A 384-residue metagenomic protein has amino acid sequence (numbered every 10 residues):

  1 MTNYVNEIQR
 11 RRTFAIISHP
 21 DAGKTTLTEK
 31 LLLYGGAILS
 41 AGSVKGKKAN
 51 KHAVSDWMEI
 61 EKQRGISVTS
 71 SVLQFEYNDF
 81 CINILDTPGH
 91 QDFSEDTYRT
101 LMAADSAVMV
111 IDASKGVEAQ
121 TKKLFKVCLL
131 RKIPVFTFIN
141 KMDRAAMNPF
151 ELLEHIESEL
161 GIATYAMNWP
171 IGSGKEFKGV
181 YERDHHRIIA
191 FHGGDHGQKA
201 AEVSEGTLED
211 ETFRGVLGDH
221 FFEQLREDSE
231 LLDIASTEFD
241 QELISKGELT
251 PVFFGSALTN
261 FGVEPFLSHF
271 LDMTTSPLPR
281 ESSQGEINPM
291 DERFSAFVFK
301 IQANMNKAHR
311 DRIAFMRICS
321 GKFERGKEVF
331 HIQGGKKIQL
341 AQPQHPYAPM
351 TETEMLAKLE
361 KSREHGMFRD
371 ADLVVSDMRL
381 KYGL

Functional and structural regions predicted by a protein language model:
M1-P343, T353, A357: Structural and coupling elements of P-loop NTPases
A341-L356, E360-L384: Small, basic N-terminal interaction modules of short regulatory proteins
